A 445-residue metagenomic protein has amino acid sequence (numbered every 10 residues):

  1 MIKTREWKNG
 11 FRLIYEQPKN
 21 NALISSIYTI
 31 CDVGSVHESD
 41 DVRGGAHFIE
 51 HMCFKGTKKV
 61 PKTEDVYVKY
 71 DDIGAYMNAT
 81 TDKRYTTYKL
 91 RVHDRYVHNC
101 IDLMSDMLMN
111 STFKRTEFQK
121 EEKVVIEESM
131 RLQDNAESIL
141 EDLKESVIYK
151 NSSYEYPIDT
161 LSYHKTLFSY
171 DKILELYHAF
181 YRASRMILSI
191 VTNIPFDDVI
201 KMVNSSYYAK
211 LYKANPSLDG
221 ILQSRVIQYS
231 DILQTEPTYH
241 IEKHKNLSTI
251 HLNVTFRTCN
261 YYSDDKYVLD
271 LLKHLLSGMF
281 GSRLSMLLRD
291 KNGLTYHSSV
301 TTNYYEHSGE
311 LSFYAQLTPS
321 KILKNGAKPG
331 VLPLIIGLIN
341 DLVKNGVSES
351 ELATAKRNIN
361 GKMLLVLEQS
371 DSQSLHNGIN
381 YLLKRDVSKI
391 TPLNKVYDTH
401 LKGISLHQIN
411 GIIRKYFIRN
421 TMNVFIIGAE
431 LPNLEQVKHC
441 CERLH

Functional and structural regions predicted by a protein language model:
M1-D65, L174-L287, L332, I336 (+1 more regions): His/Glu-rich zincin catalytic helix
A22-V36, G45, T63-M107, I139-Y163 (+5 more regions): M16 family metallopeptidases and their MPP-like homologs
F54, D71, D106-M109, M130 (+9 more regions): Sec-exported extracytoplasmic/periplasmic mature domains
F54-T57, S162-L167: Short, flexible loop segments at the rims of nucleotide/cofactor-binding pockets, characterized by
G56-P61, M109-T116: Short, polar/flexible loop-turn hinges at active-site or ligand-entry regions and domain interfaces
V68, S111-M130, P195, N215-L233 (+2 more regions): Acidic/histidine-enriched alpha-helical segments
T166-L174: Active-site glycine-rich loop that binds ribose-phosphate moieties when present
I404-R414: A short, acidic, amphipathic alpha-helical segment used as a generic capping/interface helix at domain edges
